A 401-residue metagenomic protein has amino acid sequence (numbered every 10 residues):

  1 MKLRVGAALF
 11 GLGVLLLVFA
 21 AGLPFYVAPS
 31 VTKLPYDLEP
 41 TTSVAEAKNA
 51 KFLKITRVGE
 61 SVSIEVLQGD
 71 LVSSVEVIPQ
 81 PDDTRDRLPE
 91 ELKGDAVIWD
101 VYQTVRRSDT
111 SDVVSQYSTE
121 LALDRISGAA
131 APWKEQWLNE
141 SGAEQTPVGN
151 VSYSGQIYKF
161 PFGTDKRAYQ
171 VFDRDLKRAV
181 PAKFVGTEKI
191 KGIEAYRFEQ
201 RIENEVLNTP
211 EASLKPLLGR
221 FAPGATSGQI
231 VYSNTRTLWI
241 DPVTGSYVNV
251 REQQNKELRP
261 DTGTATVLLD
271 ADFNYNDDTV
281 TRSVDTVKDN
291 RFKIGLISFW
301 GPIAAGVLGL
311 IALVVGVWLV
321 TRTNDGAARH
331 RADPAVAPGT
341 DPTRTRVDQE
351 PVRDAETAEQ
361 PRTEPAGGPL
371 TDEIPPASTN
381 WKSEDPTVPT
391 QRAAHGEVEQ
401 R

Functional and structural regions predicted by a protein language model:
K2-A8, F292-V347: Juxtamembrane interface at the cytosolic side of transmembrane helices
K2-G163, D277-S298, L319-G326: Extracellular or lumenal secretory-pathway regions
N49, R201-E205, N255: Solvent-exposed coil/turn segments that connect beta secondary-structure elements in extracytoplasmic/periplasmic
R106-D112, N204-K215, E257-T264: Short, cysteine-centered beta-strand-loop-beta hairpins and adjacent loop/turn segments enriched in charged/polar
G155-N249: Membrane-proximal low-complexity regions enriched in glycine and acidic/polar residues
L218-A305, A312: Membrane-proximal extracellular "stem/stalk" segments of glycoproteins immediately N-terminal to a transmembrane helix
G245, G316-V320, R401: Primarily hydrophobic membrane-targeting regions of prokaryotic envelope proteins
H330-R401: Acidic/Ser-Thr/Pro-Gly-rich, low-complexity N-terminal segments of Actinobacterial cell-envelope proteins
